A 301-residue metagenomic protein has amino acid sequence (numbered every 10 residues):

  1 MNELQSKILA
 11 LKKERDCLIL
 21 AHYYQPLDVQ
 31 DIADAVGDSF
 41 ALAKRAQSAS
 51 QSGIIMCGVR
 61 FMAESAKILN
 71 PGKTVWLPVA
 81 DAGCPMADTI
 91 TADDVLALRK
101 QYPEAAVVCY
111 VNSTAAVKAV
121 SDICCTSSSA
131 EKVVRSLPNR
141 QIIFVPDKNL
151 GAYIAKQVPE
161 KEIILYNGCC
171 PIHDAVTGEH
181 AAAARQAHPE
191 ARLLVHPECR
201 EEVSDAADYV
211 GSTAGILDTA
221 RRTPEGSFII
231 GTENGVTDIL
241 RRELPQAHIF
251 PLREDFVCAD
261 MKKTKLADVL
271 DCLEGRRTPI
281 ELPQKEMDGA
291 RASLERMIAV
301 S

Functional and structural regions predicted by a protein language model:
M1-I230, N234-S301: Active-site loop-to-helix "anion-binding N-cap" substructures in soluble metabolic enzymes
